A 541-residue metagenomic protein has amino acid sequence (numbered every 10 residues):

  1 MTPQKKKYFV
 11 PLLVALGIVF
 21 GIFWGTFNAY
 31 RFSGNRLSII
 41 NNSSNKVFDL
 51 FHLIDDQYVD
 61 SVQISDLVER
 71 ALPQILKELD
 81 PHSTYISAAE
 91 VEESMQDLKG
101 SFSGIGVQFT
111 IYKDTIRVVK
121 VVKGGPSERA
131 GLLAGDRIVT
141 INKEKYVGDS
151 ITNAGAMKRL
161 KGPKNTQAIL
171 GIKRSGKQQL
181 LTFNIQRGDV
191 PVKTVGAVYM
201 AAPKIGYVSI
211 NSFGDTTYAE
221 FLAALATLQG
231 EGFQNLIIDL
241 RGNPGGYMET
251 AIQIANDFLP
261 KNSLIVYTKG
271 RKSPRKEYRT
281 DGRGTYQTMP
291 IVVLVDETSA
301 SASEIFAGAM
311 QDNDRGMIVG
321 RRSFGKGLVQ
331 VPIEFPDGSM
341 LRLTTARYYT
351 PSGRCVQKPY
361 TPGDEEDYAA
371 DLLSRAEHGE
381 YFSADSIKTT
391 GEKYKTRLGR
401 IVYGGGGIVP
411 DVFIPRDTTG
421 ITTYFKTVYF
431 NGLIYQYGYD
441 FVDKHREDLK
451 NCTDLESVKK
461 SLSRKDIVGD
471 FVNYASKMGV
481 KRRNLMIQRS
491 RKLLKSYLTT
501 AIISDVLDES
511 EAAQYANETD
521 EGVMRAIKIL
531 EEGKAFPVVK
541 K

Functional and structural regions predicted by a protein language model:
M1-K7: Short, Lys/Arg-rich N-terminal segment immediately upstream of the first membrane anchor
T2, N28-S43, V47, F51 (+9 more regions): Cleft-lining beta-strand/loop regions that shape enzyme active-site pockets
V10-T26: Hydrophobic membrane-insertion alpha-helices, especially the h-region of bacterial N-terminal signal peptides
Y58-V119, N165-A197, N517-I527, A535-K541: Extended, small/polar residue-biased N-terminal targeting/export presequences and adjacent propeptide/linker tracts
G135-R137: Structural motif
I141-N142, K173, T344, P359 (+1 more regions): Residue-level recognition of conserved beta-strand edge/terminus positions
A302, D314, R321, G325-K388 (+1 more regions): Polar, glycine-rich mid-to-C-terminal structural blocks that act as macromolecule-binding/assembly scaffolds
C355-V356, Y360-K541: Conserved functional hotspot residues or short segments at active or partner-binding sites across diverse domains
